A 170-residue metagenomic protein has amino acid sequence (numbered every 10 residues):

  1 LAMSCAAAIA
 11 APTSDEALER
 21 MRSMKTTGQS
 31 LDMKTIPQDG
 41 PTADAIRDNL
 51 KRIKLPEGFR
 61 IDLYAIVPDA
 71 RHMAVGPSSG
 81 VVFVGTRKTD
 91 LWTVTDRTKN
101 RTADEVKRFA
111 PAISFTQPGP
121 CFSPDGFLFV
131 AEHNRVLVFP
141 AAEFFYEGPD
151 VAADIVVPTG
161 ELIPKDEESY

Functional and structural regions predicted by a protein language model:
L1-A6: Bacterial N-terminal signal peptides
A11-Y170: Beta-propeller domains with acidic blade repeats across secreted/periplasmic ectodomains and cytosolic WD/CNH propellers
